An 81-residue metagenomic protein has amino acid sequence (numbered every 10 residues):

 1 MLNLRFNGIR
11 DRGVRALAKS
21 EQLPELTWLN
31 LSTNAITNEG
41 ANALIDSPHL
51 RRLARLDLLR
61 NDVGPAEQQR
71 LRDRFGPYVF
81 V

Functional and structural regions predicted by a protein language model:
M1-I9, K19-E39, I45-P65, D73-V81: Concave beta-strand-loop units of leucine-rich repeat
